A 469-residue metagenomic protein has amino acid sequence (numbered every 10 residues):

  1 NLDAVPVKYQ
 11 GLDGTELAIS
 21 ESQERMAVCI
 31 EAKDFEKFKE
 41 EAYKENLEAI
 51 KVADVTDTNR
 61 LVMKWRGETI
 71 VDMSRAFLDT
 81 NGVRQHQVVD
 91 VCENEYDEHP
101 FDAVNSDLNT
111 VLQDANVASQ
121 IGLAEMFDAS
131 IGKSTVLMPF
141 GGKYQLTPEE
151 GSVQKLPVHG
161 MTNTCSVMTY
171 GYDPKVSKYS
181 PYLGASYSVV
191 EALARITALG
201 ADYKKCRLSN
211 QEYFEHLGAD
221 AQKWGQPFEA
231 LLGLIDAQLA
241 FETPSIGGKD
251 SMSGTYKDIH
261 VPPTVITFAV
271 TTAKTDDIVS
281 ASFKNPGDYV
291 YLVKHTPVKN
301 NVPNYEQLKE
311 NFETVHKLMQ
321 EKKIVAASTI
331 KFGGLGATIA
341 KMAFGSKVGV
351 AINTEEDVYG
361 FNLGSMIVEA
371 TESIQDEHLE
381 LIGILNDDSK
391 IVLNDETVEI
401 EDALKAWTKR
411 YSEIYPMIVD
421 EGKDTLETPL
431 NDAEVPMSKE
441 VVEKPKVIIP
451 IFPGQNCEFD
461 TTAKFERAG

Functional and structural regions predicted by a protein language model:
N1-T15, G345-K347, A351: Anionic-ligand anchoring segments at beta-strand to alpha-helix junctions in alpha/beta enzyme folds, i.e., glycine
D3-A4, Y182, S328-F332: Active-site nucleophile and cofactor-binding loops and adjacent substrate-binding regions of central metabolic enzymes
S20-E31, G360-T371: Short cationic amphipathic helices and targeting signals
E24-M26, N163, K204-C206, P263 (+2 more regions): Residues at beta-strand starts and edge strands
R25-C29, M168, S209-E215, K446-P450: Short glycine-rich or small-residue beta-strand-to-loop segments that form or flank ligand, phosphate, metal/Fe-S
A32-S177, Q222, P227-E229, P244-G360 (+3 more regions): Intein/HINT protein-splicing elements and their conserved insertion hotspots or analogous self-processing inserts
L78, K178-D250, G254: A glycine-rich phosphate/pyrophosphate-binding beta-strand-loop-alpha-helix module
L193-A194, K446-I449, Q455-G469: Phosphate-binding active sites in nucleotide-utilizing proteins
